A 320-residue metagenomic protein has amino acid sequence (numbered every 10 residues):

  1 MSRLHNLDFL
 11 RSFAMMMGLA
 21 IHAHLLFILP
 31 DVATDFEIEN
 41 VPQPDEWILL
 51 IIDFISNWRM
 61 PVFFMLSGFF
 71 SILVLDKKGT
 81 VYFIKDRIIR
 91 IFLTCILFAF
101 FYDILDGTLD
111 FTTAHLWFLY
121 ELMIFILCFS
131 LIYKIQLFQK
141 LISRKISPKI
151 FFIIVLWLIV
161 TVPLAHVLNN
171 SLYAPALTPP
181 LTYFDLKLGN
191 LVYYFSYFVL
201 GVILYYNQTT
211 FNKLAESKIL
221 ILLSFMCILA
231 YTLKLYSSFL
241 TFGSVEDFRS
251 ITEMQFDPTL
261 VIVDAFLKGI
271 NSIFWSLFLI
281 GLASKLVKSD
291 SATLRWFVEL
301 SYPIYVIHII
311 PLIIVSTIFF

Functional and structural regions predicted by a protein language model:
M1-F320: Alpha-helical transmembrane segments and their immediate juxtamembrane cytosolic regions
